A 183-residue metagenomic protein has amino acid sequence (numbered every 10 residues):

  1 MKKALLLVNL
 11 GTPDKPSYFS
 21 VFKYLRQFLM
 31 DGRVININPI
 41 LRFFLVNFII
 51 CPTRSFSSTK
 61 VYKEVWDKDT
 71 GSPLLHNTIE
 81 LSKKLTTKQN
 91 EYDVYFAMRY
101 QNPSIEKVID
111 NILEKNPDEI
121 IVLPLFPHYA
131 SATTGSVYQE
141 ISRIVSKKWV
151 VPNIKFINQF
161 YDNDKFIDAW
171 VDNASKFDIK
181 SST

Functional and structural regions predicted by a protein language model:
M1-T183: Active-site-proximal alpha-helix that buttresses catalytic centers in soluble enzyme cores
